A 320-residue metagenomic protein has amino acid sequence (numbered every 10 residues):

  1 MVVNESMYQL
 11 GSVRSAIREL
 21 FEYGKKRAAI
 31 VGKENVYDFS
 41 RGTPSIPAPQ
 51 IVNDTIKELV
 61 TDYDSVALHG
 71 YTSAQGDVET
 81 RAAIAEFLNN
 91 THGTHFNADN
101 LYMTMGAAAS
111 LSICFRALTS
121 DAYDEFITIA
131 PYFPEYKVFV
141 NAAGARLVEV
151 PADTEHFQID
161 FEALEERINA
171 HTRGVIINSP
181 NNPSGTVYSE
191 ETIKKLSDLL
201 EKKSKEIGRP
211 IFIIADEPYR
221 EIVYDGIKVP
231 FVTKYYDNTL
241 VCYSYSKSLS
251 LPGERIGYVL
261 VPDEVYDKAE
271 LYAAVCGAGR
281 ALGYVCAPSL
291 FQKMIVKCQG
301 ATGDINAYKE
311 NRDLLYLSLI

Functional and structural regions predicted by a protein language model:
V3, M7-G106, C298-I305, L314: N-terminal small-domain helix-loop-helix segment of the aminotransferase-like
S12, A16, P47-A48, H156 (+5 more regions): Secondary-structure boundary/capping motif
G42-I46, A108, F133-P134, P180-P183 (+6 more regions): Short, solvent-exposed loop/turn segments at secondary-structure junctions
P49-N53, N141, D225-I227, G253-R255: Short aromatic-enriched loop/helix-cap "lid" or pocket-rim segments at secondary-structure transitions that line
I51-T55, E79, A83, E135 (+3 more regions): Generic alpha-helical secondary structure signal
S65-G208, I213, R220-Y235, L240: Conserved core of the PLP fold type I
N238-K309, D313-L319: Conserved core segment of the aminotransferase class I/II
